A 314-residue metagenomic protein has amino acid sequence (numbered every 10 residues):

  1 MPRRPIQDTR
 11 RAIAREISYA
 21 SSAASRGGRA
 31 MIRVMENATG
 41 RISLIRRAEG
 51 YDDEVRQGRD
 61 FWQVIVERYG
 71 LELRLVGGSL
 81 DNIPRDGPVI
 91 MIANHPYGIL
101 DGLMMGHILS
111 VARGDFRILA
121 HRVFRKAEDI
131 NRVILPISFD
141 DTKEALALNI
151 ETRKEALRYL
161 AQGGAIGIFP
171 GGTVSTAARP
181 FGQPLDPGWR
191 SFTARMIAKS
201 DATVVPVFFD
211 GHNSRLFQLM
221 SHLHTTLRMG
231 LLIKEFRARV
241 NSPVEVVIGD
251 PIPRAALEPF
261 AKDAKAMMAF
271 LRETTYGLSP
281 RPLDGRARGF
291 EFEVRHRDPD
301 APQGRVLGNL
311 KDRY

Functional and structural regions predicted by a protein language model:
M1-I92, G102-M104, V111-D115, N131-R132 (+1 more regions): Membrane-anchoring hydrophobic helices of lipid-metabolizing enzymes
P2-R4, T9-R15, N149-Y314: Non-catalytic C-terminal accessory region of glycerolipid acyltransferases and related lyso-lipid remodeling enzymes
V66-L71, H95, T142-A147, G182-Q183: Short, flexible loop segments at the rims of nucleotide/cofactor-binding pockets, characterized by
I92-N94, I134-K143, A177-P180: Short, basic, glycine/proline-bearing loop/turn elements
H95-I99, V174-S175: Gly/Ser/Thr-rich loops at beta-strand to alpha-helix junctions that form or flank small-molecule/cofactor-binding
L100, M104-H107, F192-R195: Short amphipathic alpha-helical face segments that pack within enzyme cores and frequently flank/anchor catalytic
H107-S110, P184-D186: Glycine-rich, phosphate-binding/catalytic loops in enzymes
S110, D115-N149, R153-A156, L160: Conserved nucleotide-cofactor-binding alpha/beta core module
